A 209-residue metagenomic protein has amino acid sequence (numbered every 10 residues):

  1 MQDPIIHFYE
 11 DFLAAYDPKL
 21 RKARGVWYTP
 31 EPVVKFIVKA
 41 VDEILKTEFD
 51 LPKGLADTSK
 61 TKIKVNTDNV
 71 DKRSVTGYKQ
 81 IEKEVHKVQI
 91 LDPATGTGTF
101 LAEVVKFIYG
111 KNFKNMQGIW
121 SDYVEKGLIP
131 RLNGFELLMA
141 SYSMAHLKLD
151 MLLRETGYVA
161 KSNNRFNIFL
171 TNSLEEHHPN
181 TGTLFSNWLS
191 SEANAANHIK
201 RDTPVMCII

Functional and structural regions predicted by a protein language model:
P4-H7, F12-I209: SAM-dependent methyltransferase catalytic region
